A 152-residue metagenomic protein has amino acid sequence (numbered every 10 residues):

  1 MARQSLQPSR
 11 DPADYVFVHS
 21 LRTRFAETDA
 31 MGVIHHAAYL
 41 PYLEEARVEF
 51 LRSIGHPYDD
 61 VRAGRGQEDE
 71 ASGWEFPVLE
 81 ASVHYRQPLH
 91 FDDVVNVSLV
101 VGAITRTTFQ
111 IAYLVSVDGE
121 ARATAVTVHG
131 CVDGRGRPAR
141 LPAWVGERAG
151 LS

Functional and structural regions predicted by a protein language model:
A2-V16, P88-V94, V101-S152: HotDog/MaoC-like acyl-thioester-processing domains
A2-V78, G134-S152: Hot-dog-fold acyl-thioester-processing enzymes
R22, S82, V128: Short aromatic/hydrophobic contact patches that present stacked aromatics for nucleic-acid/ligand binding
F50-N96, V100-F109, A123-T124: Hydrophobic beta-strand-centered segment that forms part of the acyl-chain substrate-binding groove
